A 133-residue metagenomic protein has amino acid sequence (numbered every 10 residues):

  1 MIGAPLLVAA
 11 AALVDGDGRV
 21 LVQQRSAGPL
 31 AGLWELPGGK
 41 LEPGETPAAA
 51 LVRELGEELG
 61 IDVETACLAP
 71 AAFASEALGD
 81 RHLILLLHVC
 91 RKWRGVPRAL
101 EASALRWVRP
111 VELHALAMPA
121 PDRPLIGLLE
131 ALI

Functional and structural regions predicted by a protein language model:
M1-V20, K40, F73: Conserved N-terminal beta-strand and adjoining loop/helix that marks the start of the Nudix/MutT-like hydrolase domain
L6, D15, A72-V96, R106 (+1 more regions): Active-site-adjacent beta-strand/loop module that shapes the phosphate/pyrophosphate-binding cleft
A11, L105, R109: Residue-level signal for inorganic ion chemistry
R19-E57: Conserved Nudix-box catalytic region and its N-terminal flanking loop in Nudix hydrolases and closely related
D62-A72: A short coil-to-beta-strand element that immediately follows conserved catalytic motifs
P97-A102, A117-P119: Short, charged, solvent-exposed linker or helix-capping segments at domain edges/interfaces that act as flexible hinges
P110-P119, R123: C-terminal structural segments of small proteins and small subunits
R123-I133: Charged phosphate-binding loop/patch that engages nucleotide di/tri-phosphates or the phosphate backbone of nucleic
